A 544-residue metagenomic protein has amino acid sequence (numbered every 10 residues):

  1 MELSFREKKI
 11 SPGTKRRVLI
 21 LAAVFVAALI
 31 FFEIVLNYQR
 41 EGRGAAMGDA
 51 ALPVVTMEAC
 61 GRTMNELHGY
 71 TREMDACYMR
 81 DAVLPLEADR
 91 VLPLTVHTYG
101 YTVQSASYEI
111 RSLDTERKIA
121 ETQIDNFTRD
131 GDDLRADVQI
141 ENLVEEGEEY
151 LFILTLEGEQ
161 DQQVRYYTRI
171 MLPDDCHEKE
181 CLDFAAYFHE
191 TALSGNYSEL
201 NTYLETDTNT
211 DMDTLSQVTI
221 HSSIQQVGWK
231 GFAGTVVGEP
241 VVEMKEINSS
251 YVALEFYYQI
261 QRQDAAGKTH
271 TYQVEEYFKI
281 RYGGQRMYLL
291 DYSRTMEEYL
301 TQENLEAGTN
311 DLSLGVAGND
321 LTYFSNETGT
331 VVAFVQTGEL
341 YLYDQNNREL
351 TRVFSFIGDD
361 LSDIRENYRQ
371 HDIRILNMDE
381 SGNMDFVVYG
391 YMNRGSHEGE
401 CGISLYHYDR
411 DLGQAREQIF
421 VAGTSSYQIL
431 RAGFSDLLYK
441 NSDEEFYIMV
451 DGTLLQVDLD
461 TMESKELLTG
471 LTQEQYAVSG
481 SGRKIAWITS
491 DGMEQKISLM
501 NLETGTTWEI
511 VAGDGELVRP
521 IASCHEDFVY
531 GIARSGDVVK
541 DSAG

Functional and structural regions predicted by a protein language model:
R6-V26, I34: N-terminal Sec-pathway targeting helices
A23-G42, C77-P93, S105-R129, D137-F152 (+2 more regions): Surface-exposed, charged secondary-structure patches
V24-N65, L290, T295-M296: A eukaryote-biased signal for short, well-structured alpha-helical docking elements
G48-E109, E116-I119, E149-F232, A307-E349 (+8 more regions): Core segments of small alpha/beta cavity-forming domains
T115-D125, E349-R352, Q414-R416, E463-E466 (+1 more regions): Surface-exposed loop/edge segments in extracytoplasmic proteins
Y251-L289, S293: Exposed beta-sheet edge and beta->alpha loop/turn motif
Q345-R348, D409-D411, D458-M462, N501-G505: Short loop/turn segments that connect beta-strands within beta-propeller blades
L471-Q473, W508-P520: Conserved blade-ending motifs and adjacent loop-strand segments that build the rim/top face of beta-propeller domains
